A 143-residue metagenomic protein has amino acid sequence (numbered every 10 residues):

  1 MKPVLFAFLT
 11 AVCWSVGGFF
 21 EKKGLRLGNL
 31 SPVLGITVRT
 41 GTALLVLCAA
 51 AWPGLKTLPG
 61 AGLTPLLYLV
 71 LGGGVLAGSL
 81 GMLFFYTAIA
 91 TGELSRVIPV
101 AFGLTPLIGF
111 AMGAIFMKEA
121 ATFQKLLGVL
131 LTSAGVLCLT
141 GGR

Functional and structural regions predicted by a protein language model:
M1-V12, L27, G41-G72, S79-T91 (+2 more regions): Membrane-interface interhelical linkers
L5, L9, T37-T42, G72 (+3 more regions): Hydrophobic residues within alpha-helical transmembrane segments of multi-pass solute transporters/permease subunits
A11, S15, F19, C48 (+3 more regions): Hydrophobic/small/kink-forming positions within alpha-helical transmembrane segments of polytopic membrane proteins
V16-T42, K56: Juxtamembrane helix-loop-helix junctions in multi-pass membrane proteins
G24, G35, A88, I115-M117 (+1 more regions): Hydrophobic/aromatic residues within transmembrane alpha-helices of multi-pass small-molecule transporters
L34-R39, L83, I89-F110: Helix-helix packing/entry segments at the starts of transmembrane helices
L47, Q124-T140: Hydrophobic transmembrane alpha-helices of multi-pass small-molecule transport proteins
P106-K125: C-terminal transmembrane-helix exit sites in multi-pass transporters
